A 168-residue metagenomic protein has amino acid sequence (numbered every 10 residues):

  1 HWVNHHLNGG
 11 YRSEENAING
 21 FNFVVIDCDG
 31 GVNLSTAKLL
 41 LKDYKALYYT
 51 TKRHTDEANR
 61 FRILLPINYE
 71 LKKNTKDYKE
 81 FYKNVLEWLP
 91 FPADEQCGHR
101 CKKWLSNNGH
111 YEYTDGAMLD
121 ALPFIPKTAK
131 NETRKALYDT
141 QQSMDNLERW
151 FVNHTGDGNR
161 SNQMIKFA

Functional and structural regions predicted by a protein language model:
H1, D43-Y48, P92-D94: Short secondary-structure junctions
H1-E14, F21: Long, contiguous binding/interaction regions
N4-G9, K52-R53, H99-W104: Short, glycine/charge-rich beta-strand/loop segments that flank catalytic centers and engage negatively charged groups
N4-H5, N107-N108, Q163-A168: Short, hydrophobic/amphipathic alpha-helical patches that form generic packing surfaces within helical domains
N8-E15, N33-A37, E87-E95: Intrinsically disordered, low-complexity boundary segments flanking structured domains
G10-E14, A58, Y113-G116: Short, solvent-exposed polar/charged micro-motifs at secondary-structure junctions
E15-K42, L47, K52-N84, N131-A168: Modules that initiate DNA replication and primer synthesis
Y69, F81, V85-Y138: Catalytic "initiation/cleavage/transfer" segments centered on a nucleophilic residue and adjacent nucleic-acid-engaging
